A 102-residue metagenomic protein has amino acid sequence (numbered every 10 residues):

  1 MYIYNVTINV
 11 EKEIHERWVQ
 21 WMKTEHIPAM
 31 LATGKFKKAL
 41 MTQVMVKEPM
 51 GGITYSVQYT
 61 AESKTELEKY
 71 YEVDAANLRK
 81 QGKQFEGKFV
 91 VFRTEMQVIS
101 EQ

Functional and structural regions predicted by a protein language model:
M1-I3, G34: Coil-to-beta-strand transition motifs
I3-N9, T42-V73: Short, well-ordered beta-strand segments in beta-rich or mixed alpha/beta enzyme and ligand-binding folds
I14, T65-L67, E101: Residue-level signal for secondary-structure boundary sites
I14-L40, N77-K80: Short amphipathic alpha-helical segments
M22, G34-K37, K47, Y55-S56 (+2 more regions): Short, charged/polar low-complexity linear motifs in solvent-exposed/disordered segments
L31, A39, E66, V90-V91: Secondary-structure boundary/capping residues
L31-T33, E62, E101-Q102: A short, structured loop/turn motif at beta-sheet edges
L40-M50, K80-Q102: Glycine-rich beta-strand-turn "strand-cap" elements at beta-sheet edges
